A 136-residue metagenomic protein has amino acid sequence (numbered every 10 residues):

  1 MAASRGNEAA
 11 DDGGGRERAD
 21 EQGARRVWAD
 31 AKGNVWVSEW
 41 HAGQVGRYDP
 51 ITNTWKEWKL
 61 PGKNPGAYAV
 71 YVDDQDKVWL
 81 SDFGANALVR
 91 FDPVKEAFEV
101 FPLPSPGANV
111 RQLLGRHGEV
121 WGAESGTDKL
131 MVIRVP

Functional and structural regions predicted by a protein language model:
M1-A2, G15-R18, T54-L60, A97-P102: A short beta-strand motif characteristic of beta-propeller blades
G6-G13, R18-K32, K63-K77, P106-G118: Beta-rich, blade/repeat-based domains predominating in secreted/periplasmic proteins but also intracellular
E17-D20, V35-H41, V78-F83, G122-G126: Conserved beta-strand positions in repeat-built beta-propeller and related beta-rich domains
A29-D30, E39, D49, V72 (+4 more regions): Residue-level signal for WD-repeat beta-propeller blades
K32, H41-A42, T52, Q75 (+3 more regions): Surface-exposed loop/turn positions within WD40 beta-propeller blades
Q44-R47, N86-R90, K129-M131: A short loop-to-beta-strand structural motif that recurs across blades of beta-propeller domains
D49-N53, D92-E96, R134-P136: Short loop/turn segments that connect beta-strands within beta-propeller blades
P104-P136: Blade-level signature of beta-propeller repeat domains, shared across WD40, Kelch, NHL, RCC1 and BNR/Asp-box propellers
